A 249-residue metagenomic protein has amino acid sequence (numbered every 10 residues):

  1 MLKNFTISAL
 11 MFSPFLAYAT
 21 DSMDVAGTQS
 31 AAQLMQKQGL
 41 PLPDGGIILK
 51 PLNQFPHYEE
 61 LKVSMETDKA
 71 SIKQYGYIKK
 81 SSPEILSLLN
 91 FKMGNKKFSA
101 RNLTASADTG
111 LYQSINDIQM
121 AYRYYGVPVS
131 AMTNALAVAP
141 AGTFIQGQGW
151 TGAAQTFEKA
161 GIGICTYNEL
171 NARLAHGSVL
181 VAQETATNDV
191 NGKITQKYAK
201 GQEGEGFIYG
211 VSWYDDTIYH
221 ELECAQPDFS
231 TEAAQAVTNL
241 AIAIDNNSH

Functional and structural regions predicted by a protein language model:
M1-Y18: Gram-negative bacterial Sec-dependent N-terminal signal peptides
K3, T20-M23, V190, N246: Intrinsic-disorder/low-complexity regions
P14, A107, Q155-F157, W213 (+1 more regions): Generic low-polarity alpha-helical segments
S22-G210, Y214-D215: Short, solvent-exposed recognition patches
E221-H249: Surface-exposed amphipathic alpha-helical segments
